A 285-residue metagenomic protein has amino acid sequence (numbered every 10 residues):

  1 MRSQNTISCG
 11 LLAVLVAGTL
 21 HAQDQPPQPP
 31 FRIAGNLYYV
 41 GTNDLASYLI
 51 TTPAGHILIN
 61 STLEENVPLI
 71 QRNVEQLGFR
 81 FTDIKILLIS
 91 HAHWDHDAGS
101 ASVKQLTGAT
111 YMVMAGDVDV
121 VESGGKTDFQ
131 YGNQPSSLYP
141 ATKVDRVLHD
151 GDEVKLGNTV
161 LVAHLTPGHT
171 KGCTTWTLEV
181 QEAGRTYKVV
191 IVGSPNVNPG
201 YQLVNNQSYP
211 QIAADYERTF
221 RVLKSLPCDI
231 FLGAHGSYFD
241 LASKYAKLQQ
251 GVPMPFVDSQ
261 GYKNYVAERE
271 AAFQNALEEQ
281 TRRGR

Functional and structural regions predicted by a protein language model:
M1-T6: Positively charged n-region of N-terminal signal peptides that target proteins for export
S8-T19: Bacterial N-terminal signal peptides
Q23-Q25, A183, V197-R285: Accessory terminal helices/loops
Q23-Q28, R32-G35, D83, A115-L165 (+5 more regions): Metallo-beta-lactamase
P27-L77, F81, W176-V197: Conserved beta-strand hairpin/beta-sheet module of binuclear metal-dependent hydrolase folds, prominently
I59-S61, I84-A92, Y111-M114, L165-G168 (+2 more regions): Active-site neighborhood of phospho(di)ester-bond hydrolases with catalytic His/Asp-centered motifs
E65-P68, E75-E153, Q250-G251, V257 (+2 more regions): Active-site HxH/HxHxD metal-binding segment of metal-dependent hydrolases
N66, A92-A98, V118-V121, K155 (+3 more regions): Active-site environment of divalent metal-dependent phosphoester hydrolases
